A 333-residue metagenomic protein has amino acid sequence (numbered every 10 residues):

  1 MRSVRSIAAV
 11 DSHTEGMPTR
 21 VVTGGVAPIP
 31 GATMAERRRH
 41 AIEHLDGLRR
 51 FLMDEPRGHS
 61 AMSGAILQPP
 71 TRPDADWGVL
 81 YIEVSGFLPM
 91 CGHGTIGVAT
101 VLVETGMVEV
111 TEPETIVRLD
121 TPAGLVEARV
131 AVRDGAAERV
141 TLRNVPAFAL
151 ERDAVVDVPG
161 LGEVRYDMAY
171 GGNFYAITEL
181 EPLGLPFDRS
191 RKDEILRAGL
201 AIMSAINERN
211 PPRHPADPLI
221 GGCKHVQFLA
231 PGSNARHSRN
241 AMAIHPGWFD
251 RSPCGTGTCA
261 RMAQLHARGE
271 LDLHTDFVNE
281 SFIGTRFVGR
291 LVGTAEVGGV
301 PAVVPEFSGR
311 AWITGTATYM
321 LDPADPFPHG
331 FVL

Functional and structural regions predicted by a protein language model:
M1-A169, A176-L333: A glycine-rich beta-to-alpha transition motif near the start of alpha/beta enzyme domains, typified by
